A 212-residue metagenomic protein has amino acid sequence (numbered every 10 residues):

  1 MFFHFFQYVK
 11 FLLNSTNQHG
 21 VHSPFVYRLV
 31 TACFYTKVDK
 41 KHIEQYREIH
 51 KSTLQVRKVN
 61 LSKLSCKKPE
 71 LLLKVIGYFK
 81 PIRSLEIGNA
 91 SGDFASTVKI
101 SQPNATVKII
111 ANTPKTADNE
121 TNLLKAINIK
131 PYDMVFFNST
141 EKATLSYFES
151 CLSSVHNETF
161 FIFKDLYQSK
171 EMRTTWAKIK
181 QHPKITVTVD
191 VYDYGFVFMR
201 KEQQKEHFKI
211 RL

Functional and structural regions predicted by a protein language model:
M1-F136, T140-N157, Y167-L212: A short alpha-helical cap/connector motif
